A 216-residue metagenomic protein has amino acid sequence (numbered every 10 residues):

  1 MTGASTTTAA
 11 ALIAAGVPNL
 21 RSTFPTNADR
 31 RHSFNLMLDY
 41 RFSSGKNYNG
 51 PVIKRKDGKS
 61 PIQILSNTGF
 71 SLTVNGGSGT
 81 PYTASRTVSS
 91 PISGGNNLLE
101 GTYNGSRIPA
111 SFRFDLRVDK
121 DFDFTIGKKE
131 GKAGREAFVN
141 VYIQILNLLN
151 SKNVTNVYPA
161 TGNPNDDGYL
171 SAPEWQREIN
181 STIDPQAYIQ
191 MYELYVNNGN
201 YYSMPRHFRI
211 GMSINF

Functional and structural regions predicted by a protein language model:
M1-Q63, G69-G79: Gram-negative outer-membrane beta-barrel transporters
S5-N19, P91-E100, A187-Y192: Flexible, solvent-exposed coil segments and beta strand-coil junctions, predominantly the extracellular/periplasmic
R21-S22, G101-N104, Y195-N197: Short structured motifs
P25-N27, G105-I108, G199: Outer-membrane beta-barrel proteins
D29, G101, D115, N147-N150: Acidic side chains
R30-F34, A110-D115: Phosphate/oxyanion-binding active-site loops and adjacent basic polyanion-contact surfaces
L36-S43, D115-D123: Short, well-ordered amphipathic alpha-helices
N47, I53-G95, P109-R113, K120-F216: C-terminal beta-signal and adjacent terminal beta-strands/loops of Gram-negative outer-membrane beta-barrel proteins
